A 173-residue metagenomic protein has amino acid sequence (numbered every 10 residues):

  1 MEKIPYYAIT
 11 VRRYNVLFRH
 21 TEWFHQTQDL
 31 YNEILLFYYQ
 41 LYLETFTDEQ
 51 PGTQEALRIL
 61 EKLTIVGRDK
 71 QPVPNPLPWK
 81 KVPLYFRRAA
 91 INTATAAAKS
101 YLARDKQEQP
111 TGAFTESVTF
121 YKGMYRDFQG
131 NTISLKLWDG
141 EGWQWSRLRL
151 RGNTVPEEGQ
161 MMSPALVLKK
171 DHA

Functional and structural regions predicted by a protein language model:
M1-A173: Nucleic-acid substrate recognition interfaces
